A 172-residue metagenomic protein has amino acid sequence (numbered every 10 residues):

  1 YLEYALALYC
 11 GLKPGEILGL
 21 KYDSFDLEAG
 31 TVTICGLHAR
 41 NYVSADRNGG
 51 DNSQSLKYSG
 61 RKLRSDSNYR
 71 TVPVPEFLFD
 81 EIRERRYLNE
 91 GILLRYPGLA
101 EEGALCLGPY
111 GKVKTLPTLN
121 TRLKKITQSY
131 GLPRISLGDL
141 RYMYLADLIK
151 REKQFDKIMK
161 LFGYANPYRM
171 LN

Functional and structural regions predicted by a protein language model:
Y1, A29, Y69, E101-G103 (+1 more regions): Active-site lining segments that contact anionic ligands and/or coordinate catalytic metals
Y1-P14, L18, E28, R141: Basic, Lys/Arg- and aromatic-enriched nucleic-acid-binding interface segment
C10, L88-A104, Y110-V113, P117-Y164: Short, basic (Lys/Arg/His-rich) helix/loop patches that form interaction surfaces in the mid-to-C-terminal regions
K13, N41-Y42, K114: Flexible loop/turn segments at secondary-structure boundaries
L20-E84: Conserved tyrosine-mediated DNA breakage-rejoining catalytic core shared by Y-recombinases
S24-T31, K153-N172: Short, polar N-cap/turn motifs at the start of nucleic acid-interacting alpha helices
T33-I34, C106-G108: Short beta-strand segments
